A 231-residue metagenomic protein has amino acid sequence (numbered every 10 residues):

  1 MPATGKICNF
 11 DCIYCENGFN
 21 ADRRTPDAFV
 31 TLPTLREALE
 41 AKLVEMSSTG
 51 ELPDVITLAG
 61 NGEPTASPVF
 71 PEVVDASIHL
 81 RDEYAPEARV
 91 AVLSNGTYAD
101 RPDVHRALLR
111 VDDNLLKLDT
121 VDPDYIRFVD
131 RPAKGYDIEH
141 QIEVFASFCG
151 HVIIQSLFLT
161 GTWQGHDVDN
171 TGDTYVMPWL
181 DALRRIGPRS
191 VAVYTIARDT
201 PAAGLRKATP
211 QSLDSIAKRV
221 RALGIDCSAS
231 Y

Functional and structural regions predicted by a protein language model:
A3-F19: Local cysteine-cluster metal-coordination motifs and their immediate loop/turn environment, predominantly Fe-S cluster
Y14-R110: Conserved Radical SAM active-site core
A41-V44, H79, D181, R185 (+2 more regions): A generic structural signal for well-ordered alpha-helical segments enriched in polar/charged residues
A66-Y194, D199-R206: Conserved AdoMet/S-adenosylmethionine-binding subsite of the radical SAM
V152, T160, A202-Y231: Short acidic, glycine/proline-enriched helix-loop-strand junctions
